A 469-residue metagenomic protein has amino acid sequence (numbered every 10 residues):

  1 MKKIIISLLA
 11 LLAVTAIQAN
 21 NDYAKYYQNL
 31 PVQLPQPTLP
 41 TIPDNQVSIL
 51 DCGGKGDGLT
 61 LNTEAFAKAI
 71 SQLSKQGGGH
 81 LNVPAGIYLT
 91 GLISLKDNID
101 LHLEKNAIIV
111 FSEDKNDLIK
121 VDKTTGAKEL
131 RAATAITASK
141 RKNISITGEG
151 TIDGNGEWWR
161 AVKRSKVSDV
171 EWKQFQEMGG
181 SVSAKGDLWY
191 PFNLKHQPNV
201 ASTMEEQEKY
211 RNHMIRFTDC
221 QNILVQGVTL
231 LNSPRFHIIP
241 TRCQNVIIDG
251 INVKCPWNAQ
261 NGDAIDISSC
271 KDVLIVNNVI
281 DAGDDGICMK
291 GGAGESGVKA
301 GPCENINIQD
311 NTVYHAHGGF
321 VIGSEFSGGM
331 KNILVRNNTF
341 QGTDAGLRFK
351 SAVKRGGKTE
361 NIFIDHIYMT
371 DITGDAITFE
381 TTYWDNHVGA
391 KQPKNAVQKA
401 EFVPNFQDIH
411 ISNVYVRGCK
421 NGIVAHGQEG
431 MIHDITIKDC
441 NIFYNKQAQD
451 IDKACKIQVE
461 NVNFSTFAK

Functional and structural regions predicted by a protein language model:
K2-N82, I87-D100, E104-D219, L224-Q226 (+7 more regions): Extracellular "leader-to-stem" segments immediately downstream of a signal peptide or signal-anchor in secreted/lumenal
K55-D57, G294-V298, G328-G329, R355: Short, small-residue-enriched loops and turns at beta-alpha junctions that line or gate enzyme active sites
G78, L92, S112-E113, N155-W159 (+12 more regions): Short glycine/acidic-rich loop motifs that flank beta-strands on beta-rich extracellular proteins
I87, R242-Q244, N252, G291-A293 (+5 more regions): Active-site-proximal loop/turn and secondary-structure-junction residues that shape catalytic pockets, frequently
I93-H102, T241, G328, G356-G357: Short, surface-exposed basic-aromatic patches at helix termini and helix-loop junctions that form
K105-N106, K142-G150, Q221-L231, Q244-P256 (+8 more regions): Right-handed parallel beta-helix
F326, N337, G346-K469: Extracellular beta-rich repeat passengers
